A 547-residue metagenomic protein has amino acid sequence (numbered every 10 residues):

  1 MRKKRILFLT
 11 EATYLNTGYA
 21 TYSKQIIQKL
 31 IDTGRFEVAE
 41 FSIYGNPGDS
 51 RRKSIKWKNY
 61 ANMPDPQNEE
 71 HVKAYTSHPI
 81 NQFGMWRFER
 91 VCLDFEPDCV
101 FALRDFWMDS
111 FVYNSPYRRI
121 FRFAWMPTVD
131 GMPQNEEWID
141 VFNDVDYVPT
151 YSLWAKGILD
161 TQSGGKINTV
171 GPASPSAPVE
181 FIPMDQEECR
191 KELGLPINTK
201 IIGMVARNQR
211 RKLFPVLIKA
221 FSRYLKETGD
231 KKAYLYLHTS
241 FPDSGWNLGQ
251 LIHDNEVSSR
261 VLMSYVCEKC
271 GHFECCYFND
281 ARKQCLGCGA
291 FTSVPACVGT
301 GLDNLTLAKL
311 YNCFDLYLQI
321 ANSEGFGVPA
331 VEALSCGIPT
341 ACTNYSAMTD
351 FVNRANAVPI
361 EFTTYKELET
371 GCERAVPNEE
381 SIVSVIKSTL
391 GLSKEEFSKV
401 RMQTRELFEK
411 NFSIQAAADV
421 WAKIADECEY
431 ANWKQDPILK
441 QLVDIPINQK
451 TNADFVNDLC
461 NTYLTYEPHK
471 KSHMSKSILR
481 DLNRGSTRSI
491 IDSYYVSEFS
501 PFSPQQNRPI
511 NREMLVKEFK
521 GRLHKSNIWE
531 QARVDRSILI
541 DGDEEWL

Functional and structural regions predicted by a protein language model:
F8, P196-K212, I218-F221, L235-L237: Conserved donor-binding/catalytic core segment of Leloir-type glycosyltransferases
T10, Y14-N16, Q28-W86, S240-S244: N-terminal strand-loop element at the rim of the active site of nucleotide-sugar-dependent glycosyltransferases
S54-Y147, L153-G157, N483, T487-R488 (+3 more regions): Extended catalytic core of nucleotide-activated donor transferases of GT-like folds
D144-Q186, L262-M263: Donor nucleotide-sugar binding/catalytic pocket of nucleotide-sugar-dependent glycosyltransferases
G245-K309: Nucleotide-activated donor-binding/catalytic signature segment of Leloir-type glycosyltransferases, i.e., the conserved
R282-Q284, L368-C372, E379-L547: C-terminal amphipathic helix plus adjacent low-complexity, charged tail appended to glycosyltransferase catalytic
N322: Aromatic "clamp/platform" in nucleotide-sugar-dependent glycosyltransferases that forms part of the donor/acceptor
P339-C342, T349-V352, N356-P359: Short hydrophobic beta-strand element within catalytic cores of glycosyltransferases and related nucleotide-activated
